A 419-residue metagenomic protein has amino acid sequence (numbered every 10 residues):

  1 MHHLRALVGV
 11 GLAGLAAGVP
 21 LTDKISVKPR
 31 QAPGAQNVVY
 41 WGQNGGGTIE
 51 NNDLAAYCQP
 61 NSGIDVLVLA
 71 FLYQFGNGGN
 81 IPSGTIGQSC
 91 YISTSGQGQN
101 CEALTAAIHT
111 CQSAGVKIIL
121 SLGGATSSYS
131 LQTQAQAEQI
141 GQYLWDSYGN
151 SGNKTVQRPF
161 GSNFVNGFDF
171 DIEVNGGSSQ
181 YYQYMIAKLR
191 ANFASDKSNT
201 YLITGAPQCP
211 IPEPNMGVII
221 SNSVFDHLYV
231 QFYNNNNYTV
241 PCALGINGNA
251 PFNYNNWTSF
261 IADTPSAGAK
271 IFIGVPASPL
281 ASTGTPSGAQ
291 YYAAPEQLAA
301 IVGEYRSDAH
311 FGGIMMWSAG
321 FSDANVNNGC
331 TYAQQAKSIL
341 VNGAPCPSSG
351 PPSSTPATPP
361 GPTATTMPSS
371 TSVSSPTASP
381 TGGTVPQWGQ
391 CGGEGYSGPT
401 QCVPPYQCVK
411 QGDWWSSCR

Functional and structural regions predicted by a protein language model:
M1-V27: Fungal secretory targeting signals
G18-R30, P345-Q390, P405-D413: Fungal extracellular Ser/Thr-rich, low-complexity intrinsically disordered regions
V19-A299, D308-A309, G320, A324-Q335: Chitinase-like catalytic core of GlcNAc-active glycosidases
G96-Q97, G248, A336, P352 (+3 more regions): Secreted/processed peptides and extracellular or luminal domains of membrane proteins
G312, W317-G361: A recurrent domain-boundary module in secreted/ectodomain proteins
G389-S397: Beta-loop motif signature
Y396-P404: Disulfide-braced loops of extracellular cysteine-rich modules
W415-R419: Charged, amphipathic alpha-helical regulatory modules used for macromolecular assembly or allosteric control
